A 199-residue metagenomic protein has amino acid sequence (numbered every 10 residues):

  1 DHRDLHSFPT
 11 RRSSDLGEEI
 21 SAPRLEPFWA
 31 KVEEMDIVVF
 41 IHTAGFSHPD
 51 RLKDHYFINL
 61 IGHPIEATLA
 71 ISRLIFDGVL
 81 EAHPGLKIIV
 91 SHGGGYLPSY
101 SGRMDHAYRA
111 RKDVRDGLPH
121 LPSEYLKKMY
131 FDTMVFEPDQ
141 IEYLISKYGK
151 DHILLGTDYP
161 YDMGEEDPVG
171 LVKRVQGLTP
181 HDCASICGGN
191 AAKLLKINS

Functional and structural regions predicted by a protein language model:
D1-H2, H6-S13: Short, small-residue-biased leader/transition segments that mark boundaries at the very start of proteins
H2-L5, T43, T133, Y159: Generic detector of well-ordered alpha-helical packing
R3, E19, G62, E66 (+3 more regions): Charge-dense, low-complexity intrinsically disordered segments
L5, T68, C183, C187: Hydrophobic (often cysteine-bearing) scaffold residues that line and stabilize catalytic clefts of nucleotide/cofactor
R11-I153: Catalytic pocket-lining loop regions of alpha/beta-barrel enzymes, especially the amidohydrolase/enolase/GH5 lineages
L86, Y96, F131, V135-L154 (+1 more regions): Mid-to-C-terminal alpha-helical segments outside catalytic/metal-binding sites
